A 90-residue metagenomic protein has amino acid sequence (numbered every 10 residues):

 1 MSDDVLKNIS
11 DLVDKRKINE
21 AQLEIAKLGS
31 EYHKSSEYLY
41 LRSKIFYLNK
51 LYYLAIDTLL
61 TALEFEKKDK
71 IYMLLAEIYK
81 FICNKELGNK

Functional and structural regions predicted by a protein language model:
D3, E37, K70-I71: Start-of-helix register in tetratricopeptide repeats
E31, E64-F65: Structural marker of alpha-solenoid helical repeat scaffolds
